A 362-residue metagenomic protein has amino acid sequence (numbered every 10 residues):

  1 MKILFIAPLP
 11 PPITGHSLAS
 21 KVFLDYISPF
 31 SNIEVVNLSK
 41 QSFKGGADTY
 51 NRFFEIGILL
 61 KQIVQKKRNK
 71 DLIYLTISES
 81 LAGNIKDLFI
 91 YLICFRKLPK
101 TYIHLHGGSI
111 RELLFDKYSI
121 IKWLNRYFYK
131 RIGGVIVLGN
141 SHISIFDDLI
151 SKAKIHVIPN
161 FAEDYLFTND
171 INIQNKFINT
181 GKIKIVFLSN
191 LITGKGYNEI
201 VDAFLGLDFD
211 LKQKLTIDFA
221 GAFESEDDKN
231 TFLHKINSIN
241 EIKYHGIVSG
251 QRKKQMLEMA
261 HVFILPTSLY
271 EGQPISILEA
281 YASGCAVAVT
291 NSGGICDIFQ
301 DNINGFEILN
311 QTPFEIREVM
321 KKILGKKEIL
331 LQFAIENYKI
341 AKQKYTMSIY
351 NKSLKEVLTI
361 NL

Functional and structural regions predicted by a protein language model:
L4, Q174-K195, I200-L205, I217-A220: Conserved donor-binding/catalytic core segment of Leloir-type glycosyltransferases
S17-V22, I183, I192-G206, D227-N230 (+1 more regions): A conserved mid-protein helix/loop that constitutes part of the nucleotide-sugar donor-binding site
N37-Q41, L188, T216-N230, G246-I247: Glycosyltransferase donor-sugar binding loop
D147, K152, V157, F161-K182: Acidic anion/phosphate-binding donor-loop and adjacent secondary structure in glycosyltransferase catalytic cores
I247-V248, Q255-A260: Short alpha-helical donor nucleotide-sugar binding micro-motif in glycosyltransferases
A286-V289: Short hydrophobic beta-strand element within catalytic cores of glycosyltransferases and related nucleotide-activated
Q300-N302, F306-F314, K322-E328: Conserved acidic donor-binding segment of nucleotide-sugar-dependent glycosyltransferases
E315, K322, I329-K344, Y350-S353: A short, well-ordered alpha-helix in the C-terminal region of glycosyltransferases
